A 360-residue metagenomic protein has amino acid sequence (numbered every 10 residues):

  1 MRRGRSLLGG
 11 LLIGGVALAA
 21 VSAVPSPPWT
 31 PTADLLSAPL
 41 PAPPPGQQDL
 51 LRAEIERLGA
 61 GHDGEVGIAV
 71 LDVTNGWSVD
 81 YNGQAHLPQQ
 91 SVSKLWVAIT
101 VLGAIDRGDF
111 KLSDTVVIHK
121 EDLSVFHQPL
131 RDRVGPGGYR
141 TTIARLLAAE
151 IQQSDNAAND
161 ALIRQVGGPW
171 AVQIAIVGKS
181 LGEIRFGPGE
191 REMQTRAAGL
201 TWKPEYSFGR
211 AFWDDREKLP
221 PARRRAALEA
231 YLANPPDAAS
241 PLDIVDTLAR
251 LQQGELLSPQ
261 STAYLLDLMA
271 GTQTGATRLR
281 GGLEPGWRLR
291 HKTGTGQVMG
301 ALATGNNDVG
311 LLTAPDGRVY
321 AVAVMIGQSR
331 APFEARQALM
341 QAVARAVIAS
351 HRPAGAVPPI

Functional and structural regions predicted by a protein language model:
R3-S6, G10, A17-L58, P169 (+2 more regions): Structured C-terminal helix/loop/strand segments within mature extracytoplasmic catalytic/sensor domains
P25-T201: Active-site-adjacent loops and short helices of periplasmic peptidoglycan-processing enzymes
W77, R133-G135, A226-E229, V324-I326: A short small-residue
W77, W96, T201-K203, L268 (+2 more regions): Tryptophan-centered motif/residue detector
G137-T142, F186-G187, D214, P285-K292 (+1 more regions): Short alpha-helical linear motifs
Y139, L200-S207, R288-G296: Carbohydrate-binding/catalytic loop surfaces
D155-R164, R185-E190, E205-P221, L302-T313 (+1 more regions): Short, highly charged low-complexity linear segments
E183-S258: Active-site-proximal helix/loop microenvironment of the serine DD-peptidase/beta-lactamase transpeptidase fold
